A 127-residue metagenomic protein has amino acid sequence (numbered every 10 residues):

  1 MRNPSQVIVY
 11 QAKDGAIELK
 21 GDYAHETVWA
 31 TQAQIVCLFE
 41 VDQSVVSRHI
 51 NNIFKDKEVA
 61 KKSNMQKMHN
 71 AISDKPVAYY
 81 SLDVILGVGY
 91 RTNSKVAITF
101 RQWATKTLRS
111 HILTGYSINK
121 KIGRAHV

Functional and structural regions predicted by a protein language model:
M1-L38, Q43, H69-R124: Positively charged, aromatic-accented nucleic-acid-binding surfaces
N52-D56: Alpha-helical DNA-recognition elements
E58-I72: Short Lys/Arg-enriched helix C-cap and helix-to-coil transition segments that create basic nucleic-acid-contact patches
